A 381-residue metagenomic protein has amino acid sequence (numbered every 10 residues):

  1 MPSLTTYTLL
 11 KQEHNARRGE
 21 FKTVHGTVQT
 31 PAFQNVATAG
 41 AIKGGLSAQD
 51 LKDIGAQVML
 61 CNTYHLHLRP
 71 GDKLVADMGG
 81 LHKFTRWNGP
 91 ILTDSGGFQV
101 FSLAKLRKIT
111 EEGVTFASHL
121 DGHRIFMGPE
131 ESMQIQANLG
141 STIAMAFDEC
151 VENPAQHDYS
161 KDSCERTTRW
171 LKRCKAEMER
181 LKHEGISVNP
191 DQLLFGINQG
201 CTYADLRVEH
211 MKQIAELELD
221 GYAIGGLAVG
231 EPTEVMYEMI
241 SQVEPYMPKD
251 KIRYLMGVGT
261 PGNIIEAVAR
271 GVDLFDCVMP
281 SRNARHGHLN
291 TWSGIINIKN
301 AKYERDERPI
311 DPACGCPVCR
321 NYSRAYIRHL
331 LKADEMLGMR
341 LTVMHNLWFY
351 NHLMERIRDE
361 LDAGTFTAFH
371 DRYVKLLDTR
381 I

Functional and structural regions predicted by a protein language model:
M1-E20, V28-A37, G44-G45, D148-P154 (+1 more regions): C-terminal extensions of enzymes
M1-V188, A301-E304: Non-catalytic, usually N-terminal nucleic-acid engagement modules in DNA/RNA processing proteins
G26, M59, D94, Q136 (+5 more regions): Conserved, mostly hydrophobic/aromatic
Q57, T142, D220, D273 (+1 more regions): Short acidic/polar active-site loop segments enriched in Thr and Asp
E131, I135, D162-R173, E209 (+4 more regions): A non-catalytic, amphipathic alpha-helix used as a structural packing/dimerization or gating element in enzyme scaffolds
S141, K172, A176-E179, P245-P248 (+4 more regions): Generic secondary-structure signature for well-ordered alpha-helical cores
N153-Q156, K161, G221-L227, M336-M339: Glycine- and acidic
E165-T168, E177, L181-H183, N189-I310: Glycine-rich phosphate/ribose-binding loops and adjacent secondary-structure elements that form binding surfaces
